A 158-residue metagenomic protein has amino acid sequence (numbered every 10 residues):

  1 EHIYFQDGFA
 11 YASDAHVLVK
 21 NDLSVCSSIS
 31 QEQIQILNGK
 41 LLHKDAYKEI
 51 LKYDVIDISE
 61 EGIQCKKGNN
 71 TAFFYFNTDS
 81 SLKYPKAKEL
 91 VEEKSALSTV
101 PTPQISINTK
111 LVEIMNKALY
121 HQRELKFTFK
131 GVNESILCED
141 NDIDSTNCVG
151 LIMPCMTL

Functional and structural regions predicted by a protein language model:
E1-L158: DNA polymerase processivity clamps
